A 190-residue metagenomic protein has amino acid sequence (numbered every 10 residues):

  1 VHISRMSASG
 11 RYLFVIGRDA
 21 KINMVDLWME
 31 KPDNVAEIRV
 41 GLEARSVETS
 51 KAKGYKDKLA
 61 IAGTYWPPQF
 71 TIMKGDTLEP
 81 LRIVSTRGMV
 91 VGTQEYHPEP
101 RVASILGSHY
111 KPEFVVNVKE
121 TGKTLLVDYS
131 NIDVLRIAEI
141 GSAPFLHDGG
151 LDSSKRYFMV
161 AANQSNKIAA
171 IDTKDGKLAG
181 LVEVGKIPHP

Functional and structural regions predicted by a protein language model:
V1-P190: Predominantly soluble domains enriched in secretory-pathway, periplasmic, or organellar proteins
